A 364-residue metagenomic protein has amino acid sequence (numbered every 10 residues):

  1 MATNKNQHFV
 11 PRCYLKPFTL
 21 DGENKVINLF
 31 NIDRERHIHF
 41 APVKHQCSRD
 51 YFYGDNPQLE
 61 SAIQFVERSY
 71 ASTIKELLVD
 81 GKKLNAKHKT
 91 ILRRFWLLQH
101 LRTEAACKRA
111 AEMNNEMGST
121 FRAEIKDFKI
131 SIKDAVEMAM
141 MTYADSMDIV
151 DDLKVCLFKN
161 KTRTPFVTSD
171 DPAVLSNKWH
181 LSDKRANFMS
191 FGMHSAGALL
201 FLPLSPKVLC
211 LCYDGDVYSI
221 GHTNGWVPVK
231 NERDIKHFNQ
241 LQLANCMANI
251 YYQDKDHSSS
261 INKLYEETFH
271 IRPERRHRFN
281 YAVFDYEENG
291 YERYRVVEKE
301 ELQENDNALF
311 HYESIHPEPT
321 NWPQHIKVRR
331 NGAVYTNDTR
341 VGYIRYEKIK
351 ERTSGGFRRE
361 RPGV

Functional and structural regions predicted by a protein language model:
M1-N6, V10-V364: Alpha-helical structural context detector biased toward long hydrophobic helices
